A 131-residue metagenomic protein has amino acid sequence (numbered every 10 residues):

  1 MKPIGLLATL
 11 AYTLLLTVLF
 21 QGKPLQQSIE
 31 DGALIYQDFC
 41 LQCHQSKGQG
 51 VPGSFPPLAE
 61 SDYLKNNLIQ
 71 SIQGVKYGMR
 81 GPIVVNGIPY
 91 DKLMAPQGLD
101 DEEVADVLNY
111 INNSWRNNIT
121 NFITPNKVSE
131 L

Functional and structural regions predicted by a protein language model:
M1-S28, N113-P125: Post-cleavage N-terminal segment of exported redox proteins
K2-L15, L68-Q73, Y77-G81, V85-N86: Solvent-exposed, charged interface segments at domain starts and junctions
Q21-P24, N67, L131: Alpha-helix capping and helix-coil boundary motifs
Q27-V51, K65-Y77: Sequence/structural segment immediately N-terminal to covalent heme-attachment motifs in c-type and related
P52-A59, M79-L131: Axial heme c-ligation environment in periplasmic c-type cytochrome domains
D62: Active-site catalytic pocket residues across diverse enzymes, especially alpha/beta-hydrolases
